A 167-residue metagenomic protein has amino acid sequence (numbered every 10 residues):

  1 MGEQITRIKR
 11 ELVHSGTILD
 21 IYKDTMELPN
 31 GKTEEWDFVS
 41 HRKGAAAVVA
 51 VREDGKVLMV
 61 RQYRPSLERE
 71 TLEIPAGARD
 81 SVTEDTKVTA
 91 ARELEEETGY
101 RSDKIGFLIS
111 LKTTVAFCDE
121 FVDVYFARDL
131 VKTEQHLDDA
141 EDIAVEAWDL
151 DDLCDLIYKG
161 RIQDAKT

Functional and structural regions predicted by a protein language model:
G2-I5, K32, E70, F107 (+2 more regions): Nudix hydrolase/Nudix homology domain
G2-Q4, V39-R42, A47-R92: Conserved Nudix-box catalytic region and its N-terminal flanking loop in Nudix hydrolases and closely related
K9-L12, S110-T114: Short, solvent-exposed loop/turn elements at beta->coil junctions and helix N-caps that rim active or binding pockets
R10-A47, R52-E53: Acidic, metal-coordinating catalytic segment for phosphate/diphosphate chemistry, firing primarily on the Nudix
D20-D24, E34, E70, F121-D123 (+1 more regions): Short beta-strand micro-motifs in enzyme catalytic cores
K23-T25, A50, F126-R128, A147-D149: Short, well-ordered beta-strand micro-motif
T25-N30, T114-T133: Active-site-adjacent beta-strand/loop module that shapes the phosphate/pyrophosphate-binding cleft
M59, I74-F107, Y125, L137-A140 (+1 more regions): The catalytic Nudix box helix
